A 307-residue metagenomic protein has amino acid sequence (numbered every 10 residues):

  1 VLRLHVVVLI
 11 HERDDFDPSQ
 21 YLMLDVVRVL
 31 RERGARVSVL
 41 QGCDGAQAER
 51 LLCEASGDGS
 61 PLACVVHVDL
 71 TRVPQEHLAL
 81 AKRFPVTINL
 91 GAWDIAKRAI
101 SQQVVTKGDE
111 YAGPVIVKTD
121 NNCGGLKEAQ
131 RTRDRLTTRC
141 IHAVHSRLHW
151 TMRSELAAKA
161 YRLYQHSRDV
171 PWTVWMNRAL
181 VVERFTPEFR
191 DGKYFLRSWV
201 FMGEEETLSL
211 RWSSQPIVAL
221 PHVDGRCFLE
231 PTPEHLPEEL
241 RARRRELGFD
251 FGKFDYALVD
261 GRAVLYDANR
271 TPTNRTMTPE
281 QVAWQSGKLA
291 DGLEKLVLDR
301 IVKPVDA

Functional and structural regions predicted by a protein language model:
L2-H5, L9-T137: Conserved N-proximal alpha/beta basic substrate-recognition cap immediately N-terminal to, or forming the N-lobe
D17, R72-Q75, K97-R98, C123-K127 (+5 more regions): Short catalytic/ligand-binding loop motif for oxyanion handling, primarily in non-cytosolic enzymes, centered on
E110, F201-M202, L258: Generic beta-strand structural signal
V115, L180, T207-L208, V264-D267: Protein kinase-like catalytic core scaffold
H142-R243: Phosphate-binding site of ATP-dependent enzymes
L180, F249-G252: PAS/PAS-like sensory domains
P231, E246-F249, L258-A307: C-terminal active-site "lid" helix and adjoining low-complexity regulatory extension at the edge of ATP-using catalytic
F254-Y256: Hydrophobic residue at the +6 position relative to the catalytic HRD Asp in the kinase catalytic loop
